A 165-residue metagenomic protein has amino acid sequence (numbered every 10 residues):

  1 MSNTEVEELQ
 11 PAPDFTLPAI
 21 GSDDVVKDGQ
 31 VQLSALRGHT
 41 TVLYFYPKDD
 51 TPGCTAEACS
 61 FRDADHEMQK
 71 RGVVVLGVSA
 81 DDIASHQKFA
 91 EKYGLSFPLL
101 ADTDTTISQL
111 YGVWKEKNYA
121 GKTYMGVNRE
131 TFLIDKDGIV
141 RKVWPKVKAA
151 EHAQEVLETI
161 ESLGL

Functional and structural regions predicted by a protein language model:
M1-L165: Chalcogenol-based redox active-site neighborhoods
